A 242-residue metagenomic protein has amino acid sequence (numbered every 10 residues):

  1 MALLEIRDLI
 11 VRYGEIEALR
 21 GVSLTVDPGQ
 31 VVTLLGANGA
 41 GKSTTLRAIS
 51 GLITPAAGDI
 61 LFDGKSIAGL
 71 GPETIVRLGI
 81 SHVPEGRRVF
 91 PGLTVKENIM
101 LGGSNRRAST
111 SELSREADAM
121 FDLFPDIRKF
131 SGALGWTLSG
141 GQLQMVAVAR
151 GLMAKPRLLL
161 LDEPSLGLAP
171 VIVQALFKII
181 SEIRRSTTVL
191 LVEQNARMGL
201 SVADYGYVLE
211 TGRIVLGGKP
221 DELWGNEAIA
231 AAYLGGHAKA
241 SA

Functional and structural regions predicted by a protein language model:
L4-I6, L19: Conserved structural motif at the start of ABC-family nucleotide-binding domains
G14, L70, V95-R115, L123-P125 (+2 more regions): ABC-type ATPase nucleotide-binding domains, specifically the catalytic core motifs of the NBD
L35-A37: The feature captures the beta-strand-to-loop junction immediately N-terminal to the Walker
S50: Helix-to-loop junction immediately C-terminal to a conserved catalytic motif
G58-S66, L78, E112-A117: Conserved ABC transporter NBD signature motif
L134-L138, Q142: Conserved ABC ATPase signature
G151-L152: ABC ATPase C-loop
V173-S186: Helical segment within the ABC ATPase nucleotide-binding domain
